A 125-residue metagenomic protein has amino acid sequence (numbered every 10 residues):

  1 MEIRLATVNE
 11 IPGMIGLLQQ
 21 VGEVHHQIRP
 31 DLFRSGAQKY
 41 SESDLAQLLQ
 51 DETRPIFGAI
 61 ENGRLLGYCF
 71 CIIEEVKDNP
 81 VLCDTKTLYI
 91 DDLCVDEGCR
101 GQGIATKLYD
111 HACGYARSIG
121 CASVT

Functional and structural regions predicted by a protein language model:
E2-L17: A short beta-loop-alpha structural element at the N-terminal edge of CoA-dependent acyl/N-acetyltransferase catalytic
E23-D44: Conserved GNAT-fold acetyl-CoA-binding loop/helix
S43-G58: A short helix-loop-beta-strand connector motif used in the catalytic cores of GNAT acetyltransferases and, in some
G58, R64-I73, Y89, C94: Conserved beta-strand in the GNAT
E74-V81: A short, acidic/glycine-rich surface segment
V81-E97: Conserved acetyl-CoA binding element of GNAT-fold acetyltransferases
V95, G101-G114: Conserved acetyl-CoA-binding loop-helix of GNAT-fold acetyltransferases
A116-T125: Conserved GNAT acetyl-CoA-binding A-motif
